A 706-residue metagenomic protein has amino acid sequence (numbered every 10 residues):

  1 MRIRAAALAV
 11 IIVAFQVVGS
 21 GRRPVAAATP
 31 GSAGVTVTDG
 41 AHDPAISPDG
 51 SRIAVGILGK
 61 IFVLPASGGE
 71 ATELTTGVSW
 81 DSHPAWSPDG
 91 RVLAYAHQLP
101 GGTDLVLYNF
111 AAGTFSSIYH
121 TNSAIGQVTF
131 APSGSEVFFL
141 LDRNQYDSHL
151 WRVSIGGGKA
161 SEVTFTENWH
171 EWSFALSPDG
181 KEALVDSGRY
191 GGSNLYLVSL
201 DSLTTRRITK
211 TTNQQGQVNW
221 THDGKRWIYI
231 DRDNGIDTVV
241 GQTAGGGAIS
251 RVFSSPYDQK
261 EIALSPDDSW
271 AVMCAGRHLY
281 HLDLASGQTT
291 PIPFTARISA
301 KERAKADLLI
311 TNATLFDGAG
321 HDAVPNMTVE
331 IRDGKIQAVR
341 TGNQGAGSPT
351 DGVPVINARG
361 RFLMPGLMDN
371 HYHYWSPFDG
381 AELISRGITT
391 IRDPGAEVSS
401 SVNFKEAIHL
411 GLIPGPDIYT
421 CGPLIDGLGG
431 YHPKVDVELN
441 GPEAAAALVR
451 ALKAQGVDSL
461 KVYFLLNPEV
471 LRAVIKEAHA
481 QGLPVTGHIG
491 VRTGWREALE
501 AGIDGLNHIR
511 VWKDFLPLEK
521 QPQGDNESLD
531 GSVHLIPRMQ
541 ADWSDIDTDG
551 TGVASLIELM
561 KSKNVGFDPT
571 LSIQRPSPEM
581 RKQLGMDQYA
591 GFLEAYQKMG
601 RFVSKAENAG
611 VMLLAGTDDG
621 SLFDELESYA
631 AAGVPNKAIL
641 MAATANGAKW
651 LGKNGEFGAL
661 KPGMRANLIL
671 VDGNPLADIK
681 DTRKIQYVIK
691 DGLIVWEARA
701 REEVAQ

Functional and structural regions predicted by a protein language model:
A33-L64: Beta-strand-rich domains and repeat architectures in extracellular enzymes and scaffolds, especially beta-propellers
V37, G56-F62, G77-W80, A94-V106 (+12 more regions): A flexible loop/linker signature enriched in serine peptidases of the S9 family
A263-L264, A643, K649, R665-A705: C-terminal cap of metal-dependent C-N hydrolases
L308-I310, S348-A381, S385, T389: Replace "His-x-His-based motif
H321-M364: Histidine-rich, glycine-flanked metal-binding segment
A358-M364, D379-P576, M580: Divalent-metal coordination cores built from histidine and acidic residues
G585-P675: His/Asp/Glu-enriched, well-ordered alpha-helical/loop segment that forms or immediately abuts the divalent-metal
